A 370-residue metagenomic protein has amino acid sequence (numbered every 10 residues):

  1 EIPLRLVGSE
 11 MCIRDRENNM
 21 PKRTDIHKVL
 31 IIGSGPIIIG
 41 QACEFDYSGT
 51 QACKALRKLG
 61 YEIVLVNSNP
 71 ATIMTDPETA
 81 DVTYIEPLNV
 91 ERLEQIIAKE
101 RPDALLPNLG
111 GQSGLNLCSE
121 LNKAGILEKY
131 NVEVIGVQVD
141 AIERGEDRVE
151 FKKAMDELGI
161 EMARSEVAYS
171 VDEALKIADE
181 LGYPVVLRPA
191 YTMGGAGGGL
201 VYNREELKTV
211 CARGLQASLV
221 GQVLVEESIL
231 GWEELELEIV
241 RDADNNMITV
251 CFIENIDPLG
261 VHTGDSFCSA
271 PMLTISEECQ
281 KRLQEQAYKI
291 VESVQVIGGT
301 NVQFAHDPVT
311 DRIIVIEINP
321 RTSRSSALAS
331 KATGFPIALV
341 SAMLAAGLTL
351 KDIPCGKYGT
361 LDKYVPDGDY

Functional and structural regions predicted by a protein language model:
E1-D15: Single conserved hydrophobic/aromatic residue that forms the stacking wall/gate of nucleotide- or nucleobase-binding
S9, E17-I160, Y169-K176: ATP-binding N-terminal substructure of ATP-dependent carboxylate-amine bond-forming enzymes
S9, M20-P21, H27, D46 (+10 more regions): ATP-dependent carboxylate activation and anion-phosphoryl transfer catalytic cores that bind Mg-ATP to form
P36-I39, A141-I142, Y191-G194, R321-S325: A short, flexible beta-alpha/helix-coil linker loop
K123, Y130, L181, L219-V220: Accessory helical subdomains and C-terminal extensions of nucleic-acid helicases that mediate DNA/RNA engagement
E133-G136, E166-V171, L175, C355 (+1 more regions): Internal, active-site/partner-interface "lid" segment
R164, V185, V223-L224: A short linear hydrophobic-aromatic micro-motif
G182-A190: Conserved anion/nucleotide-ligand pocket segment
